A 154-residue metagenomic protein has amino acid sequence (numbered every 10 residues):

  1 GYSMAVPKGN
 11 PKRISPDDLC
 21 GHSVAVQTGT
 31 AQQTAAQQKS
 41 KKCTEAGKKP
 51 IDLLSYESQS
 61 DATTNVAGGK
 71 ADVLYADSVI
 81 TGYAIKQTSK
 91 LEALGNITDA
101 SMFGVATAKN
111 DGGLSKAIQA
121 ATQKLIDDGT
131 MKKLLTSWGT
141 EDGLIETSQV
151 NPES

Functional and structural regions predicted by a protein language model:
G1-V6, G82, K86-Q123, E141-S154: Periplasmic-binding protein-like
V6-V24: Flexible hinge/capping segments at coil-to-helix
S15-C20, D77, N110-K124, T130-L134: Short amphipathic alpha-helical coupling segments at ligand-binding clamshell hinges and other catalytic/signaling
D17-D18, L54-Y75, V79, Q87-T88: Short helices/loops that flank or line small-molecule/ion binding pockets
L19, V66-A67, V105, I118: Hydrophobic residues within well-ordered alpha-helices
H22-G29, Y56: Short beta-strand->loop
Q32-A35, T122-W138, D142: Periplasmic-binding protein-like
Q32-S55, I85-K86: Ligand-binding cleft/hinge of the Venus flytrap
